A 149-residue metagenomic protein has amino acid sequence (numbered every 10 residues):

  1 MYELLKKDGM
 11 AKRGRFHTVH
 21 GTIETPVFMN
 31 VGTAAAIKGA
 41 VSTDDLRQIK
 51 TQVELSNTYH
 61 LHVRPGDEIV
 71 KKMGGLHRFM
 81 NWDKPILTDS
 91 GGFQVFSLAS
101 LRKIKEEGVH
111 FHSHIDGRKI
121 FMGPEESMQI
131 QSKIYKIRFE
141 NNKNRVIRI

Functional and structural regions predicted by a protein language model:
M1-E140, R145-I149: Non-catalytic, usually N-terminal nucleic-acid engagement modules in DNA/RNA processing proteins
